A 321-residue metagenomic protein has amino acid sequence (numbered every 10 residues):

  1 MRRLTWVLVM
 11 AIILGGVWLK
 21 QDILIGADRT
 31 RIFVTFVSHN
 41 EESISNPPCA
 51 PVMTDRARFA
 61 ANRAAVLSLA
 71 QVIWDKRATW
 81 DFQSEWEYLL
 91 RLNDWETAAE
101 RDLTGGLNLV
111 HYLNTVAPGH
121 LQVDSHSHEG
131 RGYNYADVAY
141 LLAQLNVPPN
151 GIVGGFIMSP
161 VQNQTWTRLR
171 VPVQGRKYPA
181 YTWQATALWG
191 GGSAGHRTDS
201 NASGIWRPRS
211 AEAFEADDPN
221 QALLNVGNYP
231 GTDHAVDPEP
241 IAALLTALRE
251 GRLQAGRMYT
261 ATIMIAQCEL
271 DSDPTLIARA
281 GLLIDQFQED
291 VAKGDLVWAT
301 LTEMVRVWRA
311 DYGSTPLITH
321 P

Functional and structural regions predicted by a protein language model:
M1-M10: N-terminal Sec-pathway targeting helices
I12-K20: Hydrophobic alpha-helical membrane-insertion segments, chiefly the h-region of N-terminal signal peptides
L24-W74, A78: N-terminal regions that are enriched for targeting/export leaders and immediately downstream pro/stem segments
R29-C49, S84-E87, H126-H128, L224-P230 (+1 more regions): Short loop/turn segments at strand-loop or loop-helix junctions that form parts of catalytic or ligand-binding pockets
R63-L69, L92-N114, W206-E212, E239-G251: Alpha-helical scaffolding within the catalytic cores of extracellular/periplasmic polymer-degrading hydrolases
K76-R168, T260-C268, K293, T300-V307: Metal-dependent polysaccharide deacetylase catalytic core of the NodB/CE4 family, i.e., the active-site-bearing domain
A143-T262, C268, A310-L317: Active-site-adjacent pocket scaffolds in enzyme catalytic domains
P219-G231, T260-P321: Active-site and substrate-binding clefts of carbohydrate-active enzymes
